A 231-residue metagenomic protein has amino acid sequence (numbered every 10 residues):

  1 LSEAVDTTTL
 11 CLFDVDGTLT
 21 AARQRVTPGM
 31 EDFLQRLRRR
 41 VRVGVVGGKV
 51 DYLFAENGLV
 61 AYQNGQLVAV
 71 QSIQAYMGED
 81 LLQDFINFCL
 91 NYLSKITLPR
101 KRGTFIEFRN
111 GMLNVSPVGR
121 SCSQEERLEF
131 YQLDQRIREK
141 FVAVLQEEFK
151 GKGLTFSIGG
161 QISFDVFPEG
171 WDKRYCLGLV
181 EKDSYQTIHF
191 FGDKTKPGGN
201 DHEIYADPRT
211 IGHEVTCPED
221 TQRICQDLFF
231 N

Functional and structural regions predicted by a protein language model:
L1-V15, V26-R36, N231: Non-catalytic pre-domain segments flanking phosphatase-related domains
D6-T8, R40, V50, N110 (+1 more regions): A general structural motif
C11-D16, E56-G58, G65, R109 (+1 more regions): Short loop/turn segments at strand-loop or loop-helix junctions that form parts of catalytic or ligand-binding pockets
V15, R23-V26, F33, L53 (+3 more regions): Conserved cytosolic headpiece of P-type ATPases
R25-F105: Active-site phosphate-binding/coordination module
G47, V115, L177-D227: Acidic, Mg2+-coordinating phosphoryl-transfer loop and its flanking beta/alpha structural elements, shared across
P99-H189: Conserved acidic, metal-coordinating active-site core of Asp-based, Mg2+-dependent phosphoryl-transfer enzymes
